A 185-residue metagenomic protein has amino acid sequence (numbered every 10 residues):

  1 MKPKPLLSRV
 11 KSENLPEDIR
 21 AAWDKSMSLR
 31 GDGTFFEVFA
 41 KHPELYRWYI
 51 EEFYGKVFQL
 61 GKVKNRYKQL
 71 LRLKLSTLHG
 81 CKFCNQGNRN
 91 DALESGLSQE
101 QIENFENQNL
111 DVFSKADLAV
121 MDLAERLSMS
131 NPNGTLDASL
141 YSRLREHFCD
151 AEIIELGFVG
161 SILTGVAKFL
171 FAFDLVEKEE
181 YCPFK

Functional and structural regions predicted by a protein language model:
M1-V63, L93: Mobile cap/lid helix-loop segments that border enzyme active or cofactor-binding sites and regulate substrate access
F39, Y49, F53, L70-L75 (+2 more regions): Short alpha-helical scaffolding segments that buttress acidic/His motifs in well-ordered protein cores
L45-I50, G80-C84, S130-D137: Short acidic alpha-helix initiation/capping motifs at coil-to-helix transition points, especially at protein N-termini
K68-L71, L75-R89: Short, thiol/selenol-centered motifs that function as redox-active sites or metal-ligating centers
N85-E103: Iron-sulfur (Fe-S) cluster-binding segments and ferredoxin-like electron-carrier domains, especially [2Fe-2S]
F105-K115: Acidic/His metal-coordination segments adjacent to aromatic residues that form catalytic metal sites in metalloenzymes
A116-F158: Acidic/histidine-rich alpha-helical segments that form the ligand environment of transition-metal centers
D150-K185: Preference for long, well-ordered alpha-helical segments
